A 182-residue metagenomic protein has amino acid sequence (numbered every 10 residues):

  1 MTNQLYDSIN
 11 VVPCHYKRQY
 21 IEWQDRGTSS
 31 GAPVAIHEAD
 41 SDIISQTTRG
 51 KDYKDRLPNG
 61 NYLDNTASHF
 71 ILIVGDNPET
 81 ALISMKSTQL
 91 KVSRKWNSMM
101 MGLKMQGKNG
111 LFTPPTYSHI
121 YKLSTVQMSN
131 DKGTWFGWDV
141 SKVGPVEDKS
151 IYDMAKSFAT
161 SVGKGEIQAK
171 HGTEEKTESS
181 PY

Functional and structural regions predicted by a protein language model:
M1-E79, N130-D131, W135-G137, S141-E147 (+1 more regions): OB-fold ssDNA-binding interfaces and closely related basic DNA-contact patches used across DNA replication/repair
W23, K95, G133-W135, Y152 (+1 more regions): Generic alpha-helix signal with a bias toward terminal, lower-confidence helices and secondary-structure junctions
N65-V143: Extended serine/threonine-enriched, polar tracts that run as long, contiguous segments within proteins
V140-G163: Structured partner-binding subdomains within large eukaryotic complex subunits
V162-Y182: Acidic, gly/ser/pro-rich intrinsically disordered tails
